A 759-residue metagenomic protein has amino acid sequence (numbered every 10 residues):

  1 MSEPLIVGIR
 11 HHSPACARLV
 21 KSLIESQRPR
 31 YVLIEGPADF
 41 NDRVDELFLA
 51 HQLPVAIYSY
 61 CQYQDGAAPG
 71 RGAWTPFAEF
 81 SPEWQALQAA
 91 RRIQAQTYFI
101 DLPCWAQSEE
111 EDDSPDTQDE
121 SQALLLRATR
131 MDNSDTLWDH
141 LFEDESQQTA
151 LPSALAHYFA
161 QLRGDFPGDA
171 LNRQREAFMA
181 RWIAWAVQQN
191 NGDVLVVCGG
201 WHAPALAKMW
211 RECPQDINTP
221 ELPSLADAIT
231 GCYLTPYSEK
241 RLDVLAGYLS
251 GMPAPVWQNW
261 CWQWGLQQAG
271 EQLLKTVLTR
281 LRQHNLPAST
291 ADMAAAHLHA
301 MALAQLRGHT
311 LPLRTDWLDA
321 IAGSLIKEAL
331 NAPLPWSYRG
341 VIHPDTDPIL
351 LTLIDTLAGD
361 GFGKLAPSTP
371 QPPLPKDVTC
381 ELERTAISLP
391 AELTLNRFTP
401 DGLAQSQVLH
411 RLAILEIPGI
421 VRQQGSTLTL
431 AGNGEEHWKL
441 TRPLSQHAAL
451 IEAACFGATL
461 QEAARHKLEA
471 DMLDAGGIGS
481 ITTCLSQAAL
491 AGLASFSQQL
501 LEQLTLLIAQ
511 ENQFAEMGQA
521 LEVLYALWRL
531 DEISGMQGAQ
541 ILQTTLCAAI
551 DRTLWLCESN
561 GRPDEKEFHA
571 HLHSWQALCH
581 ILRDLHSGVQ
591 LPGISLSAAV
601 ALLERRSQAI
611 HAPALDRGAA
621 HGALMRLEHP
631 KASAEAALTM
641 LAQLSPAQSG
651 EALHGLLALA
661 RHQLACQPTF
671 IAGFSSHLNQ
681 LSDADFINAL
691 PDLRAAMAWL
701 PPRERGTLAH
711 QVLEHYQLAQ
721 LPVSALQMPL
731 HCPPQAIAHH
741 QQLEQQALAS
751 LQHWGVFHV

Functional and structural regions predicted by a protein language model:
M1-V759: Compositional signal for N-terminal targeting/processing segments
